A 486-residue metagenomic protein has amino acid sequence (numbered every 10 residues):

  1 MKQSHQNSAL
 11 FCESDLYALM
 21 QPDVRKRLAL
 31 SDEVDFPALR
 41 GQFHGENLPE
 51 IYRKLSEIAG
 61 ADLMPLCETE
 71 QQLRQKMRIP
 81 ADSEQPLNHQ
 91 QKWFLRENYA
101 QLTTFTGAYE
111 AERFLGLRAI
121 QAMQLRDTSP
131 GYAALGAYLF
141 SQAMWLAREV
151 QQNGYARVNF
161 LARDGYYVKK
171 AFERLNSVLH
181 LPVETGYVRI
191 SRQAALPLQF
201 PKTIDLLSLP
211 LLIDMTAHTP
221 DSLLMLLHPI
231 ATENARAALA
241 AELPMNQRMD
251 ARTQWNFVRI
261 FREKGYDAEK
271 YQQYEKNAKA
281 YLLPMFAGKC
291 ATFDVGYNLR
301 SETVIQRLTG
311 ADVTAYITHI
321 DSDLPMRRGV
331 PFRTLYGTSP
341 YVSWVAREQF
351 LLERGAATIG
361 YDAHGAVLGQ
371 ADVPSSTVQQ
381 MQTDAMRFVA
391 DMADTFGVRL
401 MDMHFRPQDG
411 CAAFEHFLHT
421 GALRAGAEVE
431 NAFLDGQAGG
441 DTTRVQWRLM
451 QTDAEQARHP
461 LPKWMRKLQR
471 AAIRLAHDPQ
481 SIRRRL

Functional and structural regions predicted by a protein language model:
K2-P80: Flavin-dependent oxidoreductase catalytic core characteristic of acyl-CoA dehydrogenase/oxidase-like enzymes
Q71, Q75, A81-L486: Long, low-complexity, Lys/Arg-enriched
